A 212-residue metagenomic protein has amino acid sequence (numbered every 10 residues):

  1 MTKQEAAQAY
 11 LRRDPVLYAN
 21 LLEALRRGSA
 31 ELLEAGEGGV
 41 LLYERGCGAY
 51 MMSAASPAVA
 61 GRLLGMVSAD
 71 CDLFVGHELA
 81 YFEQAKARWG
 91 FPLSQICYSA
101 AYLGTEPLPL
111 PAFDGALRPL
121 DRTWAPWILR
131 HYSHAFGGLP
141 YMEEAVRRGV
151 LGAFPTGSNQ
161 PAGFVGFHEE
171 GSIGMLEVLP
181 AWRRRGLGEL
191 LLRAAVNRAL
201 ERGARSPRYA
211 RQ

Functional and structural regions predicted by a protein language model:
M1-A19, C97-Y98, G104-L139: Short amphipathic alpha-helix that is part of the acyltransferase structural core
M1-Q84, H134, Y141-E143: N-terminal charged segments
L32-A35, V150-T156, P207: Cytosolic beta-strand hydrophobic patch enriched in CBS
G46-A58, E169-P180, E189: Conserved acetyl-CoA binding element of GNAT-fold acetyltransferases
A58-L63, R184-E201: Conserved acetyl-CoA-binding loop-helix of GNAT-fold acetyltransferases
S68-E78, A199-R211: Conserved GNAT acetyl-CoA-binding A-motif
Q84-D114, P207-Q212: Active-site/acyl-donor-binding loops of N-acyltransferases
G138-A181: A conserved beta-strand-loop-helix scaffold within acyl/acetyltransferase catalytic domains
